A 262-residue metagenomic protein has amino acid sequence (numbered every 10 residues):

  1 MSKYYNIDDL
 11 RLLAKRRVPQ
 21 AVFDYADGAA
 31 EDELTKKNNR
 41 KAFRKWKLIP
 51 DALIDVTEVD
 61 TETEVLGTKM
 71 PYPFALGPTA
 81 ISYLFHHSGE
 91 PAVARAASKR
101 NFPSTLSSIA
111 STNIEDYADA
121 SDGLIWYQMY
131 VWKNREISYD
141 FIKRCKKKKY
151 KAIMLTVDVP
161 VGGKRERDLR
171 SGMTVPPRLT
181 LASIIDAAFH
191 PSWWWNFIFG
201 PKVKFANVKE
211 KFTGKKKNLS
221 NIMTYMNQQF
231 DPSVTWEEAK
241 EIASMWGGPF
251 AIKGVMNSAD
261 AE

Functional and structural regions predicted by a protein language model:
M1-M70, G172-V234: An N-cap/entry alpha-helix motif that binds or orients negatively charged groups
G28, S82, H86, L106-S107 (+3 more regions): Glycine- and other small-residue-rich loops at beta-strand/loop junctions that grip anionic moieties
V56-T61, A110-D116, D158-P160: Short, glycine/charge-rich beta-strand/loop segments that flank catalytic centers and engage negatively charged groups
L66, M70-F74, G123, K151: A generic secondary-structure signal marking the coil-to-beta-strand transition
M70-I109, I114: Glycine-rich active-site/cofactor-binding loop and its immediate structural neighborhood
F74-G77, S104-L106, I125-M129, I153 (+1 more regions): Hydrophobic faces of well-ordered beta-strands that scaffold small-molecule active sites in alpha/beta enzyme cores
I81, R95, D116-A120, E136-E262: Alpha/beta enzyme core
K99-S138: A gly/proline- and charged-residue-enriched helix-loop-helix capping module
